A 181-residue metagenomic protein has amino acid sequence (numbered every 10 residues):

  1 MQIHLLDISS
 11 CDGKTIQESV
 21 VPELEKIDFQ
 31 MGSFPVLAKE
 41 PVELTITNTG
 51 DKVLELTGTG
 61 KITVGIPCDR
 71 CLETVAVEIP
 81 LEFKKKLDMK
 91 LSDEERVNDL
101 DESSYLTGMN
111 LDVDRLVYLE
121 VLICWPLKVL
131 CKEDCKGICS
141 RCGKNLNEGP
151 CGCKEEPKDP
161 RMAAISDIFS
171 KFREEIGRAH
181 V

Functional and structural regions predicted by a protein language model:
M1-R178: Structured interface patches
